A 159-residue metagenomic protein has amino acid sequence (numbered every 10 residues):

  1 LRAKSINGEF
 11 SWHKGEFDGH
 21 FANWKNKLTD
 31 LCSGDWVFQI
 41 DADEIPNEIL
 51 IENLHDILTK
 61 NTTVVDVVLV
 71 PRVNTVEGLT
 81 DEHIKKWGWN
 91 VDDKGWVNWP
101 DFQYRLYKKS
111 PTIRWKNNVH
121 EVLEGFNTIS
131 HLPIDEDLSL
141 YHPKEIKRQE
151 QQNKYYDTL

Functional and structural regions predicted by a protein language model:
L1-K14, D18: Acidic donor-binding segment of Leloir-type glycosyltransferases
R2-I6, L31, I57: Alpha-helical structural signal in soluble globular domains
H13, F38, V68: Conserved Rossmann-like nucleotide-binding pocket used by diverse enzymes that bind dinucleotide cofactors
F21-D30, I45-L159: Catalytic-site signature of metal-activated, phosphate-bearing donor transferases, centered on the GT-A/GT-A-like
G34-N47: Short beta-strand-to-loop acidic/aromatic patch adjacent to the donor-nucleotide binding site
